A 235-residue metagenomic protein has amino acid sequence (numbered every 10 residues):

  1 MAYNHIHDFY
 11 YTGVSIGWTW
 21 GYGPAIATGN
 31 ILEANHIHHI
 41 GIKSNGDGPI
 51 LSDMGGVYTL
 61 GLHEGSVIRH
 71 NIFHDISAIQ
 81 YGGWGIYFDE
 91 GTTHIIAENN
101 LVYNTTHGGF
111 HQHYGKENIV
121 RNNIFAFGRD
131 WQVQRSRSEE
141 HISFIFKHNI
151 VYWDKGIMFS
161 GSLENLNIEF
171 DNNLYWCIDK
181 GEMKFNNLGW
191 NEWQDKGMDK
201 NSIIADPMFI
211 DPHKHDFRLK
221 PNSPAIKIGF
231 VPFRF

Functional and structural regions predicted by a protein language model:
M1-Y11, P24-G46, H63-S77, Y87 (+5 more regions): Right-handed parallel beta-helix
Y10-I16, A25, G41-M54, S77-W84 (+5 more regions): Short glycine/acidic-rich loop motifs that flank beta-strands on beta-rich extracellular proteins
I16, F88, L219-P221: Hydrophobic residues in beta-strands and at strand termini
G23, I79-Y81, E90-G91, G108-F110 (+4 more regions): Short, surface-exposed linear patches
L51, E139-F235: Acidic, glycine- and Ser/Thr-rich low-complexity intrinsically disordered tracts in extracellular/secreted proteins
L60: Conserved SAM/AdoMet-binding glycine-rich loop
